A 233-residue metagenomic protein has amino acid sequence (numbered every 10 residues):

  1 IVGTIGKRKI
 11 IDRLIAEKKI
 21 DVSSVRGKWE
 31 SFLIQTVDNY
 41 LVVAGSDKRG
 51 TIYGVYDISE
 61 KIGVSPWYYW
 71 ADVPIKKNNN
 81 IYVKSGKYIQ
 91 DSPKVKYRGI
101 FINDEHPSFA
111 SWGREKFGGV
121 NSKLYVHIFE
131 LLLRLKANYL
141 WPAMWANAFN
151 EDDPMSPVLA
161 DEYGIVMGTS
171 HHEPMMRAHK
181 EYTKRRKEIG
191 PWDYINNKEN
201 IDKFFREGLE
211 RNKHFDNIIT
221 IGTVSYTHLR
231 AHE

Functional and structural regions predicted by a protein language model:
I1-S92: Contiguous, structured surface segment used for ligand recognition
V2-K7, A44-S46, N103-D104, A143-A146 (+1 more regions): Structural motif
W70-F117, L124, E130-A143: An acidic-aromatic substrate-binding cleft motif
Y97-G99, Y139, V166-G168, I218-T220: Structural preference for beta-strand elements that scaffold enzyme active sites
H106, E115-F117, L131, D161-Y163 (+1 more regions): Aromatic- and acidic-residue-enriched carbohydrate-binding clefts of CAZyme catalytic domains
N121-Y125, E151-P154, I195-E207, R230: Well-ordered, non-membrane alpha-helical segments in soluble/globular domains
N147-H171: Aromatic-lined substrate-binding rim segments of carbohydrate-active enzymes
T227-E233: Conserved small/polar residues in nucleotide/adenosyl-binding loops
